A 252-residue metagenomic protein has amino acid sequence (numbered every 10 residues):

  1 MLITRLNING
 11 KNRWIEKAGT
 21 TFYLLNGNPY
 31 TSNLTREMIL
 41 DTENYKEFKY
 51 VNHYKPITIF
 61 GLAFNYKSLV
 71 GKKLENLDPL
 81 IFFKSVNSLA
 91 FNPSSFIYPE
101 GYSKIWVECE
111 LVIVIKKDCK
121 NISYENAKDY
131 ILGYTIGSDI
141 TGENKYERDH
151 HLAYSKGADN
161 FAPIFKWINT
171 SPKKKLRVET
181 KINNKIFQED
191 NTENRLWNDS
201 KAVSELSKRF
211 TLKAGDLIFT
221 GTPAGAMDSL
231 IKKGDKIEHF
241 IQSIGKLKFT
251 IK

Functional and structural regions predicted by a protein language model:
M1-P79, K185, K236-E238: N-terminal non-catalytic cap/leader segment that marks the start of a structured domain
I3-R5, W14, G61, I81 (+4 more regions): Conserved hydrophobic/aromatic beta-strand scaffold that supports enzyme active sites
N7-G10, A18, I39-K49, L69 (+1 more regions): Catalytic-pocket segment enriched in acidic/His residues
G61, W106-E108, K213, K232-K233: Residue-level recognition of short, solvent-exposed, well-ordered loop/turn junctions that link secondary-structure
K72-A127: Hydrophobic alpha-helical segments and helix pairs
E110-V114, T135, E179: Residues embedded in well-ordered beta-strands
K128-L132: Interfacial segments of alpha-helical transmembrane regions
